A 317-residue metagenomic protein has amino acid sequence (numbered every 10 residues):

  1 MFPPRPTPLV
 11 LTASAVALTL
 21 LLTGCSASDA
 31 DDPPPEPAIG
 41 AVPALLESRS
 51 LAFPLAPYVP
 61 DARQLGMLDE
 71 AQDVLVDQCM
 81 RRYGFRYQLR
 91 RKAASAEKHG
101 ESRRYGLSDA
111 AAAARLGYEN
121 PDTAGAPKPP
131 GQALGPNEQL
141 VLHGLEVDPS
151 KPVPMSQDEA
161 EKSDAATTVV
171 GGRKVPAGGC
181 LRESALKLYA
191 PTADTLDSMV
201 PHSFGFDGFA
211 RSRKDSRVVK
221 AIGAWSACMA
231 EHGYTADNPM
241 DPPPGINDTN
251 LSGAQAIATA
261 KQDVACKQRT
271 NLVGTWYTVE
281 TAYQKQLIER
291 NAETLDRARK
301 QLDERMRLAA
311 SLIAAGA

Functional and structural regions predicted by a protein language model:
M1-D29: Secretory targeting and sorting signals
C25-A317: Cell-envelope/extracellular polymer assembly enzymes that use nucleotide-activated donors
